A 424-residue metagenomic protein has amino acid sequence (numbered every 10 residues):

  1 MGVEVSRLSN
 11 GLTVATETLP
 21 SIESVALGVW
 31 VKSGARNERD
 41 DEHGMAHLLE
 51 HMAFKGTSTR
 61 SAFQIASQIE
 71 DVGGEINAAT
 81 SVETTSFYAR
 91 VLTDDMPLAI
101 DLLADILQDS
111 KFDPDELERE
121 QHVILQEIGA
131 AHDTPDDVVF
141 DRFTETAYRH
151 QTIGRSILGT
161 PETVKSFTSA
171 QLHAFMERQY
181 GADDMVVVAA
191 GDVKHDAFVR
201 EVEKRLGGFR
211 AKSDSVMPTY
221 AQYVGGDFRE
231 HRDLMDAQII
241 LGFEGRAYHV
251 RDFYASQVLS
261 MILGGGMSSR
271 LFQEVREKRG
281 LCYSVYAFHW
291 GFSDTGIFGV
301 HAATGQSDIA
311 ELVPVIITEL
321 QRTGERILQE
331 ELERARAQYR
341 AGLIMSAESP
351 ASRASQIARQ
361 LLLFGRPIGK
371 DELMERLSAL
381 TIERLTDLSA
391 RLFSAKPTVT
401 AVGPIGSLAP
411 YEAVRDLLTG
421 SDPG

Functional and structural regions predicted by a protein language model:
M1, V224-D227, R270: Short beta-strand-initiation
G2, R7, A15-T18, A62-Y220 (+6 more regions): Charge-rich, well-structured scaffold segments of protease-associated domains
G11, T18-I69, Y180, L241 (+2 more regions): Active/ligand-binding-proximal structured segments within catalytic/core domains that scaffold catalytic residues
A221-V224, E274: Catalytic cores of enzymes that engage adenine nucleotides and/or redox cofactors via long glycine-rich, Lys/Arg/His
